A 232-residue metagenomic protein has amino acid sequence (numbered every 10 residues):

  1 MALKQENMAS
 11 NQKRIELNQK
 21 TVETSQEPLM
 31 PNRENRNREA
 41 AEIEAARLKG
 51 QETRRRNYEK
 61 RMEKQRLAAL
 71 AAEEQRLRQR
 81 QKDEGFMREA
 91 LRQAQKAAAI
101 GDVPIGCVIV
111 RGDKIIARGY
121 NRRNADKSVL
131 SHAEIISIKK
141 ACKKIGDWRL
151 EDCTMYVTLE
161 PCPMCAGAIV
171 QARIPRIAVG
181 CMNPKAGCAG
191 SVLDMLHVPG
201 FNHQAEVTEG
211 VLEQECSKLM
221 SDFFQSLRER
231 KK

Functional and structural regions predicted by a protein language model:
M1, Q5-M8, I15, Q19-V22 (+1 more regions): Heptad-repeat coiled-coil amphipathic alpha-helices that mediate oligomerization/assembly
A2-L3, E63-A97, M164-K232: Zinc-dependent deaminase
N32-R61, Q65, A90: Basic DNA-binding region of bZIP-type proteins
I105-D113: Short beta-strand scaffold segments in enzyme catalytic cores
A125-I135: A short, polar/charged loop-to-alpha-helix boundary motif
D147-L159: Immediate flanking context of iron-sulfur cluster ligation sites
